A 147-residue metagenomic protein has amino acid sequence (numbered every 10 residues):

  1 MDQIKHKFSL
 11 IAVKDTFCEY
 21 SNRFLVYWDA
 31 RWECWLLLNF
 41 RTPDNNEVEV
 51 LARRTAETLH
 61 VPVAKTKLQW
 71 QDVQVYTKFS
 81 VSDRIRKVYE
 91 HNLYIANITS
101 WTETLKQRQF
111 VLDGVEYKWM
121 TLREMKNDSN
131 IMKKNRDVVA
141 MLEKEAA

Functional and structural regions predicted by a protein language model:
M1-A12: Acidic, metal-coordinating catalytic segment for phosphate/diphosphate chemistry, firing primarily on the Nudix
F17-Y20, R31-C34, V75-Y76, I98-T102: Short, charged/polar surface micro-motifs in flexible loops or helix N-caps
C18-A64: Conserved Nudix-box catalytic region and its N-terminal flanking loop in Nudix hydrolases and closely related
A30-P43, S100-A147: Nudix hydrolase/Nudix homology domain
V48, A52, K87-Y89, N135: A structural signal for well-ordered alpha-helical scaffolds and beta->alpha junctions
P62-V75: A short coil-to-beta-strand element that immediately follows conserved catalytic motifs
Q74-R108, K118: Active-site-adjacent beta-strand/loop module that shapes the phosphate/pyrophosphate-binding cleft
